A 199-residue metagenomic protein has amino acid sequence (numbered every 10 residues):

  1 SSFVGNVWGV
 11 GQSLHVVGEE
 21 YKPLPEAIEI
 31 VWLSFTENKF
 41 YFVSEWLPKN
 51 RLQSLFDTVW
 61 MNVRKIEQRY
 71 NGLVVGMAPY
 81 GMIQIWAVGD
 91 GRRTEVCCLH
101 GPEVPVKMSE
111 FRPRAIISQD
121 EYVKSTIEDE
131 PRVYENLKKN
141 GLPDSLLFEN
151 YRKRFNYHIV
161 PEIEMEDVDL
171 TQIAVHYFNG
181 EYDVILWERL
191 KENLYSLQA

Functional and structural regions predicted by a protein language model:
S2-S34, I173-A199: Tryptophan-paired
E20-L24, E37, E67-R69, Y151-Y157: Solvent-exposed loop and beta-edge segments used for protein-protein assembly and interaction
A27, Y70-G72, M82, N156-H158 (+1 more regions): Exposed beta-strand and adjacent loop surfaces of beta-rich binding modules that mediate intermolecular recognition
L33-F42: Short acidic/polar inter-strand loop motif in beta-rich domains
F40, Q53-L55, I85, D169-T171: Short acidic, gly/pro-rich beta-turn/loop elements at beta-sheet edges and active-site/ligand-binding grooves
E45-L52: Short beta-strand edge segments in extracellular beta-sheet folds
S54-Y151: Compositionally biased low-complexity segments at domain edges in trafficked proteins and select soluble regulators
E110-A199: A eukaryote-biased signal for long
